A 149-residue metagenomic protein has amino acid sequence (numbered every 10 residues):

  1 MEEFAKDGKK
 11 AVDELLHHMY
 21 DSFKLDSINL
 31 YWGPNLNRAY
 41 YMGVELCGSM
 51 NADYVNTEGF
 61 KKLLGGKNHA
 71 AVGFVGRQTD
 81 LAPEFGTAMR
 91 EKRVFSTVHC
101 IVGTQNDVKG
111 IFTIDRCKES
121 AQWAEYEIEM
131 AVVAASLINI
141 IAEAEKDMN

Functional and structural regions predicted by a protein language model:
M1, A5-K6, D26-S27, S96 (+1 more regions): Signal-transmission coiled-coils
M1-K10, E14, H18, N149: Short regulatory/linker helices and ligand/cofactor-binding micro-motifs at input modules
H17-Y20, S27-G65, D107: GAF sensory/regulatory domain recognition with acknowledged cross-activation on helical regulatory dimers
H18, V133-L137: Generic recognition of well-ordered alpha-helical segments
G33, G48-R90, V98: Regulatory sensory and allosteric helical modules in signal-transduction proteins and certain transcription factors
F95-G103: A short, aliphatic-rich beta-strand micro-motif
V102-C117, I141: Sensory-domain boundary capping and coupling elements
D115-V133, I141-M148: Regulatory loop-to-helix N-cap segments in sensory/regulatory domains that couple ligand/signal detection
